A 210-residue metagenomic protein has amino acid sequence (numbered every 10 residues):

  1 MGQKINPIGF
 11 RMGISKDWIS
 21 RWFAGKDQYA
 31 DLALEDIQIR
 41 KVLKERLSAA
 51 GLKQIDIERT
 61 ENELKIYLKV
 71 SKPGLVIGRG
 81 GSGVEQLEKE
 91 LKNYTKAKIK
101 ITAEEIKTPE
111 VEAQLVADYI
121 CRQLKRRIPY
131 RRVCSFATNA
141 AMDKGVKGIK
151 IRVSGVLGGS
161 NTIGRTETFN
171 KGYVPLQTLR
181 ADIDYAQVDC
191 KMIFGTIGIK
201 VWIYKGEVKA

Functional and structural regions predicted by a protein language model:
M1-A210: RNA-contacting regions in translation and RNA-metabolism proteins, encompassing KH/S1 modules where present
